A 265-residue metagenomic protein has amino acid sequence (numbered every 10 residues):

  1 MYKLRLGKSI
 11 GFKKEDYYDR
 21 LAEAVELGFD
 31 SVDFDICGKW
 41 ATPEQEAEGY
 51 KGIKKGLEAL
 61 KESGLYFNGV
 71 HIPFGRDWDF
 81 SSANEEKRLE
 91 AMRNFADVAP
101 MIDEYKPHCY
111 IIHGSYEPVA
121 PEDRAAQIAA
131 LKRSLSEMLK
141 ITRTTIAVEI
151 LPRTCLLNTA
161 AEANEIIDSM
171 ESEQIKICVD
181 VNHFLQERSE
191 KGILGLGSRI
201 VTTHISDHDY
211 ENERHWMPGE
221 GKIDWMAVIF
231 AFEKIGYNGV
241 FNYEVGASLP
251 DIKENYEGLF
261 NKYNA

Functional and structural regions predicted by a protein language model:
M1-R5, K14-D30, K61, L89 (+5 more regions): Histidine-acidic metal/acid-base catalytic patches
K8-F12, F34-I36, G69-F74, I112-G114 (+4 more regions): A cross-domain feature marking catalytic cores of carbohydrate-active enzymes and several ubiquitous metabolic/repair
K8-S9, E44-E46, E86-K87, P152-C155 (+1 more regions): A generic structural signal for short
D30, F34-A129, H183, N238 (+1 more regions): Structural motif corresponding to the early beta-alpha repeats
E122, T154-N158: A short glycine-/small-residue-rich loop at the edge of a beta-strand within enzyme catalytic domains
K132-S136, K140: Histidine/acidic residue-rich metal-binding segments in metalloenzymes
T145: Active-site region of glycoside hydrolase catalytic domains
